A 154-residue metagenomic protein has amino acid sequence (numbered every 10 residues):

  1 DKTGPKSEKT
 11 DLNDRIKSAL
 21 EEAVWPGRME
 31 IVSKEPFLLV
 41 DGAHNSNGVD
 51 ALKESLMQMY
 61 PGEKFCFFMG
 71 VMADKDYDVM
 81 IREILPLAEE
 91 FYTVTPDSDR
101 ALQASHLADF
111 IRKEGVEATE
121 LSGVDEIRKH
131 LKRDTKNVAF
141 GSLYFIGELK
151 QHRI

Functional and structural regions predicted by a protein language model:
D1-E90: Nucleotide phosphate-binding/pyrophosphate-handling subdomain across enzymes that bind or process nucleotide phosphates
A19, A23, F110, H130 (+1 more regions): Residues that form generic nucleotide/phosphate-binding pockets
F37-L38, I81-K136: C-terminal helical cap/extension that packs against the catalytic core of soluble nucleotide-cofactor enzymes
V49-D50, Y77-V79, Q103-A104, E148-Q151: Short glycine-/acidic-enriched loop or helix-start segments at secondary-structure transitions that form or flank
M69-A73, P96, S142: Cofactor-binding loop segments of dinucleotide-utilizing enzymes, especially the Rossmann-like FAD- and NAD(P)+-binding
D74, R100, I146: Flexible, glycine-rich phosphate/dinucleotide-binding loops and adjacent beta-alpha linkers at cofactor/substrate
I127-I154: A glycine-rich beta-strand to alpha-helix segment that forms a phosphate/ribose-binding loop at ligand/cofactor sites
